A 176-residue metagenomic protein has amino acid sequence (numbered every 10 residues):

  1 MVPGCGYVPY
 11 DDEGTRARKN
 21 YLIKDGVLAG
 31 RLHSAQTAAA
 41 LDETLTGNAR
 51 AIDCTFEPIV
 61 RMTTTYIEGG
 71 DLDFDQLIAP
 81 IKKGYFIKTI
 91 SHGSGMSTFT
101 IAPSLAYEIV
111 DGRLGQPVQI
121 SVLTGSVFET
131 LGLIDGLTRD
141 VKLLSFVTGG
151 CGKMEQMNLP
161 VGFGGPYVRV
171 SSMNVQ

Functional and structural regions predicted by a protein language model:
M1-Q176: N-terminal small-residue-enriched
